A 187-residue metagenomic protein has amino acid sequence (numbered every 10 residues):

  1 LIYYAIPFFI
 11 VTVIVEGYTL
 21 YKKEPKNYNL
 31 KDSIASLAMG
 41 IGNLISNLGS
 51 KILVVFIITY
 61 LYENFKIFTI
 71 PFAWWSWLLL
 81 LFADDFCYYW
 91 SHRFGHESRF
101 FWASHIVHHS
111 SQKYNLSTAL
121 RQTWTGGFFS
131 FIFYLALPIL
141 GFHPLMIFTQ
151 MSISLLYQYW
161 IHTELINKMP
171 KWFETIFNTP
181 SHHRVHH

Functional and structural regions predicted by a protein language model:
L1-F9: Hydrophobic transmembrane alpha-helical segments in integral membrane proteins
Y4, Y28-N43: Loop-to-helix transition at the N-terminal end of transmembrane alpha-helices
F8-Y18, V55, L81-C87: Central hydrophobic cores of alpha-helical transmembrane segments in multi-pass inner-membrane proteins across all
I14-I34: Membrane-interface helix-loop junction between the first two transmembrane segments
I41-S50, I70-H187: Membrane-embedded catalytic scaffold of the fatty acid hydroxylase/desaturase
V55-Y60, F133-L135: Alpha-helical transmembrane segments and their membrane-interface junctions in multi-pass membrane proteins
I58-T69: Membrane-interface helix termini and inter-helical loops of multi-pass transporters
